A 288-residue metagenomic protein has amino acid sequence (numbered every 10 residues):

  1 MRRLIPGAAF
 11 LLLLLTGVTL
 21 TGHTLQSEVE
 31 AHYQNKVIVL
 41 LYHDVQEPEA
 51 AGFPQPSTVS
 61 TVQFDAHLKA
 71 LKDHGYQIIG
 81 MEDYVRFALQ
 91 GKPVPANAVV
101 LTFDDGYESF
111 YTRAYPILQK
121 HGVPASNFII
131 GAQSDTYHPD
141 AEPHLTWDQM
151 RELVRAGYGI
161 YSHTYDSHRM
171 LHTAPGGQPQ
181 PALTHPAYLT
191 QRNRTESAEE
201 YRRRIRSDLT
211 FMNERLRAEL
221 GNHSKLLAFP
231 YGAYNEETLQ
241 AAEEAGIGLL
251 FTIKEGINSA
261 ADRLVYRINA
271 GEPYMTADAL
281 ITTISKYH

Functional and structural regions predicted by a protein language model:
M1-L12: N-terminal Sec-pathway targeting helices
G17-V99, K254, R263, R267-H288: N-terminal pre-catalytic segment of deacetylase/amide-hydrolase enzymes
A31-N35, K92-P95, Q119-G122, E152-R155 (+3 more regions): Extracellular/periplasmic catalytic domains that process cell-envelope and extracellular macromolecules
L40, L71, D104, L118 (+4 more regions): Divalent metal-coordination and catalytic microenvironments
V45-Q46, N97-V99, Q119-N235, V265: Metal-dependent polysaccharide deacetylase catalytic core of the NodB/CE4 family, i.e., the active-site-bearing domain
F64, Y111, I205, L209: Aromatic/hydrophobic pocket-lining residues that form the small-molecule binding cavity in soluble enzyme cores
A96-A98, T102, S109-A114: Membrane-embedded segments
S224-I257, D262-V265: C-terminal/domain-terminus segments
